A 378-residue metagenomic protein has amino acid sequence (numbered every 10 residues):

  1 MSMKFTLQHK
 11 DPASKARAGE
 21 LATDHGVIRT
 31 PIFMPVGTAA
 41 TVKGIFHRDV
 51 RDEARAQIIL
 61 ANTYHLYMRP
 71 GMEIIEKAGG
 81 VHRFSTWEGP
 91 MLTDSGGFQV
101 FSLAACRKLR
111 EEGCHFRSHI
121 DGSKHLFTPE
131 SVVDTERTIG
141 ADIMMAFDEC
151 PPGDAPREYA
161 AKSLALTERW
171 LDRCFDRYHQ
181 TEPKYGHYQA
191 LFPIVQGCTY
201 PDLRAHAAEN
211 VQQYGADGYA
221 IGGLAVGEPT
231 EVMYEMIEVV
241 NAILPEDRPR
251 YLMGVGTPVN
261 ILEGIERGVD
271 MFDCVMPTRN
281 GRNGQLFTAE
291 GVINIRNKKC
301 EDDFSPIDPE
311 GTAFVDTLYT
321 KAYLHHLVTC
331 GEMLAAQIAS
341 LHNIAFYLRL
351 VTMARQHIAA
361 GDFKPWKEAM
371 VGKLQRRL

Functional and structural regions predicted by a protein language model:
M1-E20, I28-M34, K43-G44, D148-D154 (+1 more regions): C-terminal extensions of enzymes
M1-K184, K298-E301: Non-catalytic, usually N-terminal nucleic-acid engagement modules in DNA/RNA processing proteins
G26, I59, D94, E136 (+5 more regions): Conserved, mostly hydrophobic/aromatic
S131, T135, K162, L166-R173 (+5 more regions): A non-catalytic, amphipathic alpha-helix used as a structural packing/dimerization or gating element in enzyme scaffolds
A141, D172, D176-H179, A242-P245 (+4 more regions): Generic secondary-structure signature for well-ordered alpha-helical cores
G153-R157, A161, G218-L224, M333-A336: Glycine- and acidic
A165-E168, R177, T181, G186-I307: Glycine-rich phosphate/ribose-binding loops and adjacent secondary-structure elements that form binding surfaces
